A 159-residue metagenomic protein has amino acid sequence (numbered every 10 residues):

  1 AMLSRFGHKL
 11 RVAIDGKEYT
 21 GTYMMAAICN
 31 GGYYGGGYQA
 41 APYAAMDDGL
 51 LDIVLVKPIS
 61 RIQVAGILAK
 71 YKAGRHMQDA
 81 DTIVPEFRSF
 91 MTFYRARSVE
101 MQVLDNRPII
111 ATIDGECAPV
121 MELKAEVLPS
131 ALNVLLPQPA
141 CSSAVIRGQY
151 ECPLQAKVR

Functional and structural regions predicted by a protein language model:
A1-R159: Long C-terminal subdomains/extensions of small-metabolite kinases
